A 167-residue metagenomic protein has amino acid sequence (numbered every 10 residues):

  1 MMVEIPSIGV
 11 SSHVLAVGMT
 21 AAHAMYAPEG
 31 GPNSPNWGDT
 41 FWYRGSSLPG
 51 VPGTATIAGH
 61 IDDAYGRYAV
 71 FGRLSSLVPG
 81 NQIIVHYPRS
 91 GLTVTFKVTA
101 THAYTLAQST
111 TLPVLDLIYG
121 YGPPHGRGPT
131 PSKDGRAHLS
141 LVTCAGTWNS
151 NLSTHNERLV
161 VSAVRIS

Functional and structural regions predicted by a protein language model:
M1-S167: Solvent-exposed, non-transmembrane regions of membrane-associated and secreted proteins
